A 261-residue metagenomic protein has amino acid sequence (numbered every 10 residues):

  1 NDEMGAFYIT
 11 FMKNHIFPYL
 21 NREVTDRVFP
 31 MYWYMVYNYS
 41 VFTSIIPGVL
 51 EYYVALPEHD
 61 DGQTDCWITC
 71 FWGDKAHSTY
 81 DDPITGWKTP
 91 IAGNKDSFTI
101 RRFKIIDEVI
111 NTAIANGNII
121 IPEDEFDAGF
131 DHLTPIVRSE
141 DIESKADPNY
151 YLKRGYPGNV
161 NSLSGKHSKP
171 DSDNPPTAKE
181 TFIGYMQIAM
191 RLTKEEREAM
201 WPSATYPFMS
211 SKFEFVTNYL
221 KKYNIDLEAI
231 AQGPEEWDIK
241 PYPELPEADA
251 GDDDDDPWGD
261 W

Functional and structural regions predicted by a protein language model:
D2-W67: Auxiliary, metal-adjacent structural segments of Zn-dependent hydrolase domains
E3-M4, Y8, N94-F98, F208: Extracytoplasmic/periplasmic, Sec-exported soluble proteins
A6, T10, N14, I100-E108 (+5 more regions): Solvent-exposed, polar/charged alpha-helical surfaces in well-ordered, non-transmembrane soluble domains, broadly
I16-E23, I105-I121, V216, L220-Y242: Sec/Tat-exported extracytoplasmic proteins
W33, W67, W72, W87 (+3 more regions): A residue-identity detector for tryptophan
Q63-P135: Active-site recognition of the HExxH zinc-binding catalytic motif
N111-F182: Active-site/pore-lining binding-face segments in mid-to-C-terminal subdomains
N161-W261: A cross-kingdom marker for long, charged
